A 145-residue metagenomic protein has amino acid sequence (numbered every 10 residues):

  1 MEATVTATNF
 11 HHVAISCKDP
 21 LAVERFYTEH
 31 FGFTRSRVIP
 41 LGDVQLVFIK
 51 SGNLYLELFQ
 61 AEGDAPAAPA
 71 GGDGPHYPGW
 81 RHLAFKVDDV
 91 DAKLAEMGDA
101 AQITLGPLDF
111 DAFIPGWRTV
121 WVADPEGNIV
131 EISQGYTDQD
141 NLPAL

Functional and structural regions predicted by a protein language model:
M1, F31-G32, A100-Q102: Glycine-centered loop/turn motif at secondary-structure junctions
M1-A22, W80-L83, G135-L145: N-terminal beta-strand motif that seeds the catalytic metal site of vicinal oxygen chelate
A3-T4, G71-P75: Short, flexible, solvent-exposed loop/turn segments with mixed acidic/basic and small polar residues
V5, I15-L56, F113: Core segments of cupin and vicinal oxygen chelate
H11, V44, W117-T119: Short loop/turn microsegments at loop-to-beta-strand junctions
C17-L21, P75-I129: Vicinal oxygen chelate
R35-D73, P125, I129-Q134: Conserved short beta-strand elements that form part of the metal-binding/catalytic scaffold of enzyme active sites
V44, A65-G71, G106, D111 (+2 more regions): A short, acidic/glycine-rich surface segment
